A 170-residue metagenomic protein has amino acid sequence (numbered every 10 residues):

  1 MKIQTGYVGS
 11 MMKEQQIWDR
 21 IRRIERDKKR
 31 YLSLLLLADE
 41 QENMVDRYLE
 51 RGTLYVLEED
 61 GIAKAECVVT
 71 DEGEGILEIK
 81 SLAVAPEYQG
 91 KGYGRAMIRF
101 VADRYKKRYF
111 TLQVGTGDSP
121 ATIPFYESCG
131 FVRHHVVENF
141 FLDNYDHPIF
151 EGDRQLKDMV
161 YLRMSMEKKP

Functional and structural regions predicted by a protein language model:
K2-D27, V160, M164-P170: Conserved N-terminal entry element of GNAT/NAT acetyltransferase domains
I17-P86, I98: Acetyl-CoA-dependent GNAT
G52, L156-L162: Short hydrophobic/aromatic beta-strand or adjacent loop that forms the aromatic wall/cage of a ligand/substrate-binding
A83, D118-P120: Active-site-proximal loop/turn and secondary-structure-junction residues that shape catalytic pockets, frequently
Y88, G92-F100: Conserved acetyl-CoA pyrophosphate-binding loop and the N-cap/start of the following alpha-helix in GNAT-like
Y105-G117: Conserved GNAT acetyl-CoA-binding A-motif
Q113-G115, E127, V132-D153: Conserved catalytic-core motifs of GNAT/GCN5-like acyltransferases
